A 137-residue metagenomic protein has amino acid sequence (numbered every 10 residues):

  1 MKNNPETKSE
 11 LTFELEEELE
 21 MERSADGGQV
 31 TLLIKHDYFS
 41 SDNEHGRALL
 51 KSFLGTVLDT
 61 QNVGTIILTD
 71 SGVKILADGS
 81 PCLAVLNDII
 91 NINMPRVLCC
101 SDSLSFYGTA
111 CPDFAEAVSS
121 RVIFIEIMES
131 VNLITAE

Functional and structural regions predicted by a protein language model:
M1-L32: SAM-dependent methyltransferases
E20-S80: Conserved mixed alpha/beta catalytic, RNA-binding, or beta-rich assembly cores of soluble enzyme, regulatory
L68, L98-C100, I134-E137: General beta-strand structural signal in soluble alpha/beta enzymes
I75-A77, F106-T109: Short active-site-adjacent helix-start/loop capping segments
C82-G108: A glycine-rich helix N-cap at a beta->alpha junction
C111-D113: Long, charged alpha-helical interface segments
A117-V118, E126-A136: C-terminal binding/interaction regions
I123: Cysteine-centered metal-binding/redox modules
